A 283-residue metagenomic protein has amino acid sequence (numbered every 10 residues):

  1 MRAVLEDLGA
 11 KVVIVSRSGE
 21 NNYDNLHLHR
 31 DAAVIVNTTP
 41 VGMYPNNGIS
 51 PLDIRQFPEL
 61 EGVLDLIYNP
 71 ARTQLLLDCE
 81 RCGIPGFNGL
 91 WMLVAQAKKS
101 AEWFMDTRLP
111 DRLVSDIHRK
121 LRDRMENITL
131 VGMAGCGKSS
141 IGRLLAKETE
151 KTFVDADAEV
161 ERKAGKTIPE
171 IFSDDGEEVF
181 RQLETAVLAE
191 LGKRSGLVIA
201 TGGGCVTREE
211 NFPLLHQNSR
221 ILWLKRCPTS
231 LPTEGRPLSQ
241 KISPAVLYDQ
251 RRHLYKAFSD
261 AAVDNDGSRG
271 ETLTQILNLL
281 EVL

Functional and structural regions predicted by a protein language model:
R2-Y23, D157-K163: NAD(P)-binding Rossmann-fold cofactor-contacting core
G19-G86, C205-N211: Rossmann-like adenosine-cofactor binding region
I67-E126, N265: Adenosine-phosphate binding glycine-rich loop
S115-D123, L144, E148, R220 (+2 more regions): NTP-dependent small-molecule kinase module
C136: ATP-binding Walker
S139: Walker A/P-loop
A158-H216: ATP-dependent small-molecule kinase phosphotransfer cores that center on conserved nucleotide phosphate-binding segments
Q217-L254, A261: A glycine- and Lys/Arg-enriched "phosphate-lid" helix/loop adjacent to the NTP-binding pocket of small-molecule kinases
